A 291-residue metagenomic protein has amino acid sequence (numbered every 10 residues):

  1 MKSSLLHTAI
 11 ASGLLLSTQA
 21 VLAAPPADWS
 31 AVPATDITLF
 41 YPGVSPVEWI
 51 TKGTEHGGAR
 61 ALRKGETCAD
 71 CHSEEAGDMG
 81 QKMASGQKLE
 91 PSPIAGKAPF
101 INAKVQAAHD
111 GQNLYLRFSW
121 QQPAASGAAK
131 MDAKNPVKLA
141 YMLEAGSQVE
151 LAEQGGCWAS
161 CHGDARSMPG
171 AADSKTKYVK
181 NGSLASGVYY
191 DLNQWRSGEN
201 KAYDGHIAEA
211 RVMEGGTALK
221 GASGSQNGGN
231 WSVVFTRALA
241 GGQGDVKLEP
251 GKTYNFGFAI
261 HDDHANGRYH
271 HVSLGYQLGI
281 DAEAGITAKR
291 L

Functional and structural regions predicted by a protein language model:
M1-A9: Bacterial N-terminal signal peptides that target proteins for export
S17-Q19: N-terminal signal peptide c-region/cleavage motif recognized by signal peptidases
A24-E55, A69, G77, A140-N193 (+1 more regions): Acidic/polar low-complexity flexible segments
A61-A76, F100: C-type cytochrome heme c attachment motif
D78-K97: Short cysteine/histidine-rich metal-coordination sites, predominantly Zn2+-binding motifs
Q112-Q122, W231-R237: Short, well-ordered beta-strand segments enriched in hydrophobic/aromatic residues
Q122-A129, Q243-G244: Short amphipathic, basic-aromatic surface patches that mediate peripheral association with negatively charged
D173-S225: Short helix-loop boundary/capping segments
